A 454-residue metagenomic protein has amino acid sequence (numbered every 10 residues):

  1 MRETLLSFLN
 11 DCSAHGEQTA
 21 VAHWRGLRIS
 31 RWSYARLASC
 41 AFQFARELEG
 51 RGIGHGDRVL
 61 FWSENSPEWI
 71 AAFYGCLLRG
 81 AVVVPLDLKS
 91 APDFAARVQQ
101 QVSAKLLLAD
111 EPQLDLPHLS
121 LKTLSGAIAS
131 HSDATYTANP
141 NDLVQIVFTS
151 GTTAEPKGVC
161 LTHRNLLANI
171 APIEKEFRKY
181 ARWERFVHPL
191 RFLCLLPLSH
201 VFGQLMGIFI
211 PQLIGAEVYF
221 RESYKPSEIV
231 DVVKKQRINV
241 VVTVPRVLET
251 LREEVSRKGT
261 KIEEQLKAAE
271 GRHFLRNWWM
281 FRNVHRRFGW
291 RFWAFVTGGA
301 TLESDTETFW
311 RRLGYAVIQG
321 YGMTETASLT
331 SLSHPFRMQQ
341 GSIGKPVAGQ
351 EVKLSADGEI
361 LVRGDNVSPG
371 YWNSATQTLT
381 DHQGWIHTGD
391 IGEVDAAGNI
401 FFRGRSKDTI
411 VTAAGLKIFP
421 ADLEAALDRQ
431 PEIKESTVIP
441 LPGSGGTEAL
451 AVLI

Functional and structural regions predicted by a protein language model:
E17-T19, H131-F148, E155, A181-R191: Conserved pre-ATP/AMP-binding loop-to-beta segment of ANL
V21-S66, I70-Y74, A91-A96, R164: Conserved AMP-binding/adenylate-forming core of the ANL superfamily
G26-L27, A109-P140, R164, V255-N283: ANL superfamily adenylate-forming
R31-A35, V144-A171: Conserved AMP-binding A3 loop
R46, G50-R51, Y74, L78-N139 (+2 more regions): Structural core segment of the AMP-binding/adenylate-forming
L107, L354, G364, P369-G370 (+1 more regions): AMP-binding/adenylate-forming catalytic core of the ANL superfamily
L167-R191, L198-R282, R291, A316: Conserved AMP-binding/adenylation subdomain of ANL enzymes
Y219-F220, F292-T297, L302-G358, V362 (+2 more regions): Conserved ATP-binding loop and adjacent catalytic segment of the adenylate-forming AMP-binding
